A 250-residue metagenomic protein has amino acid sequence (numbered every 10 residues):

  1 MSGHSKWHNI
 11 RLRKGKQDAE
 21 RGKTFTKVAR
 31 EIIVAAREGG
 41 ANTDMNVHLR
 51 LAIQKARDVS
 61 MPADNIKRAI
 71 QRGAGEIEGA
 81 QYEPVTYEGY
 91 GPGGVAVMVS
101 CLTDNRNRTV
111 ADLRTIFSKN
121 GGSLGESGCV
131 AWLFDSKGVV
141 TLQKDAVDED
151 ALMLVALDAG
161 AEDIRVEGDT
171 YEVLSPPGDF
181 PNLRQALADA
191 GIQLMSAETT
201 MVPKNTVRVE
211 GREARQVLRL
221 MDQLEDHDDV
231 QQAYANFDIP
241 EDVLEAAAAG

Functional and structural regions predicted by a protein language model:
M1-G125, C129-V139, R208: N-terminal cationic and glycine-rich segments that engage phosphates or anionic surfaces
V139-G250: Positively charged, low-complexity, intrinsically disordered RNA-binding extensions
